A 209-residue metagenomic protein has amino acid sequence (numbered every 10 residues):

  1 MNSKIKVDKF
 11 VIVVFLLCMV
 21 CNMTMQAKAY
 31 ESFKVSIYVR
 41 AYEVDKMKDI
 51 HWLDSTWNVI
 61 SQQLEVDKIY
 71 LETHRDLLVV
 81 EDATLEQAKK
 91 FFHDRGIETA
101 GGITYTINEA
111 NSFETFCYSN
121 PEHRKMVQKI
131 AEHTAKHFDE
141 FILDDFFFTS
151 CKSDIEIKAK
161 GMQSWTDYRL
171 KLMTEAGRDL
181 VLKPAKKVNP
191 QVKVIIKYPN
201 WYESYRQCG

Functional and structural regions predicted by a protein language model:
N2, V20, T24-Q26: Position-driven detector of the extreme protein N-terminus
N2-I12: Bacterial N-terminal signal peptides that target proteins for export
V11-N22: Bacterial N-terminal signal peptides
A27-G209: Glycan-processing catalytic domains of CAZymes
